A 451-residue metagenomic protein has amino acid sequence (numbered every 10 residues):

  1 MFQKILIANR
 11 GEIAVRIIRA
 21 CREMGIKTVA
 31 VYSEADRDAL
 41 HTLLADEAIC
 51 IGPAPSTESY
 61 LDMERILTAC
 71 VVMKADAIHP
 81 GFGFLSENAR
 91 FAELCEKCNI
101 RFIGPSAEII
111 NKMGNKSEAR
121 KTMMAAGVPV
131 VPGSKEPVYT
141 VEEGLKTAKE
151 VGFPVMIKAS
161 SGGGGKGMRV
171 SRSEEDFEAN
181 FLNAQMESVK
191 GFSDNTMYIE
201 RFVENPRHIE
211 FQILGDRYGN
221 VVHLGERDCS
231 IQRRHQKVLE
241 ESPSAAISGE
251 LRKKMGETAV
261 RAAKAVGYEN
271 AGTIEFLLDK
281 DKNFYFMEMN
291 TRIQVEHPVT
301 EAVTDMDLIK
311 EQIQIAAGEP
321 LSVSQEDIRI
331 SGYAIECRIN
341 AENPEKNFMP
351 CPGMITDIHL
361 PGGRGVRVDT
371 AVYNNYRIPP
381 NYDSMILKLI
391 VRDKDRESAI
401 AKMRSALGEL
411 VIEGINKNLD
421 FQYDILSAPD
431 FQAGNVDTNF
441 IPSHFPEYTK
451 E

Functional and structural regions predicted by a protein language model:
M1-A125, V138-K146, S398: ATP-binding N-terminal substructure of ATP-dependent carboxylate-amine bond-forming enzymes
I7-E23, A48, V71-M73, E96 (+4 more regions): ATP-dependent carboxylate activation and anion-phosphoryl transfer catalytic cores that bind Mg-ATP to form
I110-M113, M123, M156, M168 (+1 more regions): Methionine-biased hydrophobic packing positions in alpha-helices, especially within tandem helical repeat solenoids
G133-S134: Conserved beta3 strand of the protein kinase N-lobe
K146-M156: Acidic/histidine-enriched active-site and ligand-binding environments that engage anionic O-linkages
A159: N-terminal nucleotide-binding beta1-loop-alpha1 segment
